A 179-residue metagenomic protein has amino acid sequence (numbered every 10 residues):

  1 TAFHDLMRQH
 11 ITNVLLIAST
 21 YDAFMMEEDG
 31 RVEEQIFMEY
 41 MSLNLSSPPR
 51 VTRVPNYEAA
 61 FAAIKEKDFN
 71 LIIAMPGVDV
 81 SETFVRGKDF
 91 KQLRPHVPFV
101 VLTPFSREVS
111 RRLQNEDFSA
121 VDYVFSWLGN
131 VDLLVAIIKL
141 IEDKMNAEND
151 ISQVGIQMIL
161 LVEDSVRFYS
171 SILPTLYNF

Functional and structural regions predicted by a protein language model:
T1-T52, E116-Y123, W127-F179: Non-catalytic signal-transmission and effector/linker regions of two-component phosphorelay proteins
M25-M38, S46-P48, R53-F99, T103-Q114 (+2 more regions): Conserved phosphotransfer microenvironments
